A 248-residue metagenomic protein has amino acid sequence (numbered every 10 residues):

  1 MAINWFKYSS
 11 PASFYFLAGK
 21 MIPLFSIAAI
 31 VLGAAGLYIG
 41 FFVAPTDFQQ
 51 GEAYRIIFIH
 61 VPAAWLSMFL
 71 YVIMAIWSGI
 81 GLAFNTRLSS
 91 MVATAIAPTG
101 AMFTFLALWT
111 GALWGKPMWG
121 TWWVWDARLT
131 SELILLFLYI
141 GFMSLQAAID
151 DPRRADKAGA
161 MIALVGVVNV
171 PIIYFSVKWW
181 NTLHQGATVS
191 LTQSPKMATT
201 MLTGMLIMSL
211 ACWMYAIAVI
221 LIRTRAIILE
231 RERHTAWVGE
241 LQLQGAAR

Functional and structural regions predicted by a protein language model:
M1-A18, T224-R248: Extramembrane terminal tails and long inter-domain/linker segments of multi-pass membrane proteins
A2-I3, T99-Q146: Membrane-interface helix-loop-helix modules in multi-pass inner-membrane proteins
L17-L24, Y54-F69, W125-A127, T199-L210: Membrane-entry segments of alpha-helical transmembrane domains in multi-pass membrane proteins
I30-F48: Alpha-helical transmembrane segments of multi-pass membrane proteins
G51-F58, M118-S131, A155-G159: Non-cytosolic membrane-interface motifs at loop->transmembrane helix junctions
V61, W179-M214, T235-R248: Membrane-interface transmembrane-helix boundary segments in multi-pass integral membrane proteins
P62-W77, I134-Q146, T203-L221: Hydrophobic cores of alpha-helical transmembrane segments in multi-pass inner/ER membrane proteins, independent
G159-F175: Hydrophobic alpha-helical membrane-insertion segments
